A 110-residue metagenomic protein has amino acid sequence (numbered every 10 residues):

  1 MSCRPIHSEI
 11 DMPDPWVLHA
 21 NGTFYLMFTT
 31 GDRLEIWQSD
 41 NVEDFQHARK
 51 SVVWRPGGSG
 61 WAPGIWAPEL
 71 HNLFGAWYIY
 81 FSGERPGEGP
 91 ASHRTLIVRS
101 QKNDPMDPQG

Functional and structural regions predicted by a protein language model:
M1-G110: Carbohydrate-active catalytic/glycan-binding domains of CAZyme proteins, especially the secreted or lumenal ectodomains
